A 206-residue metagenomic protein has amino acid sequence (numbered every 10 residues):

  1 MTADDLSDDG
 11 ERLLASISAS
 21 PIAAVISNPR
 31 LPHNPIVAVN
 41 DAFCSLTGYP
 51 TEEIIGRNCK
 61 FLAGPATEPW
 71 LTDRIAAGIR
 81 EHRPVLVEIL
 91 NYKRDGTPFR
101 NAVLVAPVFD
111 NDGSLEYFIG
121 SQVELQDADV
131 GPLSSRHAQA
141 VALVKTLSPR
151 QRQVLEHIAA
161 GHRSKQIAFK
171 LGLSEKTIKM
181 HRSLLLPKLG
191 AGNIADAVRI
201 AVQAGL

Functional and structural regions predicted by a protein language model:
P29-R30, L90-G96, F109-D110: PAS-family sensory domains
H33-V37: Conserved hydrophobic beta-strand signature of PAS-family and PAS-like sensory domains
N40-F43, S164: N-terminal capping loop/helix in small sensory signaling domains highlighted by a polar->aromatic N-x2-3-F motif
F43-I54: PAS/PAS-like sensory domain cap-loop motif
I55, A63-E81: PAS/Per-ARNT-Sim sensory domains
E88, Y92, V103-A106, S121: PAS-family sensory domains
D110-P149: Sensory coupling linkers of modular signal transduction proteins
R163-D196: Recognition helix of helix-turn-helix DNA-binding domains
